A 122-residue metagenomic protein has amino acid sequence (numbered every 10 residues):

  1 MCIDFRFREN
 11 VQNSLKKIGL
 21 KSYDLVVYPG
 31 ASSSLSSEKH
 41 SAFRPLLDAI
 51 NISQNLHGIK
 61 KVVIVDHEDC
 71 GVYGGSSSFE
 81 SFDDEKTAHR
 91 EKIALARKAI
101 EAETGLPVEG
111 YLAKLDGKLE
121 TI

Functional and structural regions predicted by a protein language model:
I3-V11, A31-A42, I52-H57, K61 (+1 more regions): Divalent-metal-activated hydrolytic enzyme cores
Q12-I18: Short Gly/aromatic-enriched secondary-structure transition segments
I18-K21, T104: Short, structured coil segments at secondary-structure junctions
S22-A31: A short beta-strand-loop structural module common to alpha/beta enzyme folds
I64: Divalent metal-coordination and catalytic microenvironments
H67: Acidic/histidine-rich, metal-coordinating catalytic segments
